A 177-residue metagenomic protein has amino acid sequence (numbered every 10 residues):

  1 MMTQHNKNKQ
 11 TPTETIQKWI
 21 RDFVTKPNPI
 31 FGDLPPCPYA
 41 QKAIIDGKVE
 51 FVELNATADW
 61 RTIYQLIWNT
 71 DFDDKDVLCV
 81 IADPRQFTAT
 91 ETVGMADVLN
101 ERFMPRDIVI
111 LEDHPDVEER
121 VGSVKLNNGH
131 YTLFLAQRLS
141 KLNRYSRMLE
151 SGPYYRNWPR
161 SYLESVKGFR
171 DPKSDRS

Functional and structural regions predicted by a protein language model:
M2-S177: Expand to "…catalyze enediolate/carbanion chemistry for C-C bond making/breaking, isomerization, decarboxylation
